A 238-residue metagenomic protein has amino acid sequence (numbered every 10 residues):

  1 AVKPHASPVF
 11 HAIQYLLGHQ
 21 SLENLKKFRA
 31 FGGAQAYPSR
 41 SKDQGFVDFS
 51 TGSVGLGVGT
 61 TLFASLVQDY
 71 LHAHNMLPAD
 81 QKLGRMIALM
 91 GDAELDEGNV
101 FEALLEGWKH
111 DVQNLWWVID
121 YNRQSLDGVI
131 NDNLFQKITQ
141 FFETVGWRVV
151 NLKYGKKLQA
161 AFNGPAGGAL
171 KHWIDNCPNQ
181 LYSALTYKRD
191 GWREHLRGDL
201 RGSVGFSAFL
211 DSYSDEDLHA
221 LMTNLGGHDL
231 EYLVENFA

Functional and structural regions predicted by a protein language model:
A1-H110: Cofactor-binding active-site loop characterized by glycine-rich and histidine/acidic residues
V2, I87-M90, V118-D120, V150-L152: Generic beta-strand/beta-sheet core signal
K3, A79, D96-V100, W108 (+5 more regions): Active-site-proximal structural scaffolding
H11, S65-Q68, I87, F101-W108 (+5 more regions): Short, well-ordered alpha-helical packing segments
H19-F31, W108-N122, Q140-V149: A glycine-rich helix N-cap at a beta->alpha junction
S41-K42, F49, R85, W116 (+2 more regions): A generic structural signal for ordered alpha-helices
Y121-A238: Long, well-ordered, tryptophan-enriched scaffold segments
